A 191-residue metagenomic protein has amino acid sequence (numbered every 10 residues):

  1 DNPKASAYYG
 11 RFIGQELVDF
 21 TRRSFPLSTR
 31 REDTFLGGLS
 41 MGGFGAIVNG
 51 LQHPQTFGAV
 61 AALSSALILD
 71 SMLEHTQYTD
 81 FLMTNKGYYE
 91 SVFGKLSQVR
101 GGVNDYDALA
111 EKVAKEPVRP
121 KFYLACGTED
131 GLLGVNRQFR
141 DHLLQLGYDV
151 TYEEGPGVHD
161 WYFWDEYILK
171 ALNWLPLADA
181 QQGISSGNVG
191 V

Functional and structural regions predicted by a protein language model:
D1-V191: Non-catalytic cap/lid and distal C-terminal segments of serine-dependent acyl enzymes
